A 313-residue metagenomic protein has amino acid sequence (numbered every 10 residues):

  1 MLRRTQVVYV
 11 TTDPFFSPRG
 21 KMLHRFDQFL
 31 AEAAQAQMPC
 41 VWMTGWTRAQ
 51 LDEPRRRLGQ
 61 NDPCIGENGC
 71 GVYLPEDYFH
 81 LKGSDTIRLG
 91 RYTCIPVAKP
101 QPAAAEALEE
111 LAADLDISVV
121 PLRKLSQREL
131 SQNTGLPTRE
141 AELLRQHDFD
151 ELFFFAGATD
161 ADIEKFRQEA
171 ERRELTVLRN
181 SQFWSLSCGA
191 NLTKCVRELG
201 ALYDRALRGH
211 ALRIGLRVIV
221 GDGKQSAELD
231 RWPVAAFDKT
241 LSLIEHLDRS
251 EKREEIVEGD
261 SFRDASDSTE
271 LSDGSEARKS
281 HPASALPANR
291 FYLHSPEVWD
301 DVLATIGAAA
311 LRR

Functional and structural regions predicted by a protein language model:
R3, L23, W184-R313: Mg2+-dependent phosphoryl-transfer enzymes with acidic/Ser/Thr/Gly-rich catalytic loops
R3-T5, Q37, N61, D148 (+2 more regions): A general structural motif
Q6-R19: Asp-based phosphoryl-transfer active-site loop
V8-V10, C64, I219-V220: Residue-level marker for buried hydrophobic side chains located in beta-strands that build the well-ordered beta-sheet
V10-D13, G69, L243-D248: Short loop/turn segments at strand-loop or loop-helix junctions that form parts of catalytic or ligand-binding pockets
M22-L122: Active-site phosphate-binding/coordination module
Q50-E53, E129, C195, E228-L229: Phosphate- and divalent-cation-binding pockets in alpha/beta enzyme and binding domains that engage nucleotide-derived
L111-V218: Conserved acidic, metal-coordinating active-site core of Asp-based, Mg2+-dependent phosphoryl-transfer enzymes
